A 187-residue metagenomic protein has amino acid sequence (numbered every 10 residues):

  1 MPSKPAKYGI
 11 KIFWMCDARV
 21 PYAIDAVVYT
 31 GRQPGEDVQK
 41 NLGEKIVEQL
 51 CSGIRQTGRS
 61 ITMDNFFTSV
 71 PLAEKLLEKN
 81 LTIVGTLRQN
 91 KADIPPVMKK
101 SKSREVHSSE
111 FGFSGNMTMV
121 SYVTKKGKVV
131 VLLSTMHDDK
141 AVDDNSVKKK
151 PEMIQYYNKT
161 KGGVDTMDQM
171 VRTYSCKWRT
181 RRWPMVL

Functional and structural regions predicted by a protein language model:
M1-L187: Acidic, contiguous segments within the catalytic cores of piggyBac-derived transposases
